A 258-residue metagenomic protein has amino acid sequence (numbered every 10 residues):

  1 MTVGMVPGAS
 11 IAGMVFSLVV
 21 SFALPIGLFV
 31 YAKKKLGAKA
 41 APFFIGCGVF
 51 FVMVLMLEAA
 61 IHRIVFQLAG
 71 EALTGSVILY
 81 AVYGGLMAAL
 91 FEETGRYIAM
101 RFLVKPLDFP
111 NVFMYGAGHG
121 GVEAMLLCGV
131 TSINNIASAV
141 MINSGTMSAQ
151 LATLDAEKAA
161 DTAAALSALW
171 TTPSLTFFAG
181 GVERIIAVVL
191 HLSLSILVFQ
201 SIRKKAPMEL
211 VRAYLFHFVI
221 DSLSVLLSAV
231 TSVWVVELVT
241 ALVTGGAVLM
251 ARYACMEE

Functional and structural regions predicted by a protein language model:
M1-E258: Hydrophobic alpha-helical segments at protein termini of multi-pass membrane proteins
